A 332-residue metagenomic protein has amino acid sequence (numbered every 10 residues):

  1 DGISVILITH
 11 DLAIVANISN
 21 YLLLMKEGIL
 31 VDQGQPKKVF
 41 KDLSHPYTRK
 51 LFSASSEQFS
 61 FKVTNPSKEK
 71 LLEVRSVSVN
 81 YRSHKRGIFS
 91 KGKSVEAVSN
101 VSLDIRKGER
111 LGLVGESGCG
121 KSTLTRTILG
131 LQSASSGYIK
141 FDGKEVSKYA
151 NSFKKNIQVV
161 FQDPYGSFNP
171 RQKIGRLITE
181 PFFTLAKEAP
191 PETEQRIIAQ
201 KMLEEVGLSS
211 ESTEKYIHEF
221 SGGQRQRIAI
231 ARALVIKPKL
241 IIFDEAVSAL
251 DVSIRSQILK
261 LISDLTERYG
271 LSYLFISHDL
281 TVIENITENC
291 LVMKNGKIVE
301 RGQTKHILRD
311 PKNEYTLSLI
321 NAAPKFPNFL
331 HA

Functional and structural regions predicted by a protein language model:
V15-N17, I283-N285: A short, surface-exposed alpha-helical micro-motif characterized by mixed small hydrophobic and charged/polar residues
L30-G34, D42, I298-G302, D310: ABC ATPase "signature
L129: Helix-to-loop junction immediately C-terminal to a conserved catalytic motif
G137-S147, F153: Conserved ABC transporter NBD signature motif
T193-E211, N321: Conserved ABC ATPase "signature" region
Y216-F220, Q224: Conserved ABC ATPase signature
K237: Conserved catalytic motifs of ABC-family nucleotide-binding domains
